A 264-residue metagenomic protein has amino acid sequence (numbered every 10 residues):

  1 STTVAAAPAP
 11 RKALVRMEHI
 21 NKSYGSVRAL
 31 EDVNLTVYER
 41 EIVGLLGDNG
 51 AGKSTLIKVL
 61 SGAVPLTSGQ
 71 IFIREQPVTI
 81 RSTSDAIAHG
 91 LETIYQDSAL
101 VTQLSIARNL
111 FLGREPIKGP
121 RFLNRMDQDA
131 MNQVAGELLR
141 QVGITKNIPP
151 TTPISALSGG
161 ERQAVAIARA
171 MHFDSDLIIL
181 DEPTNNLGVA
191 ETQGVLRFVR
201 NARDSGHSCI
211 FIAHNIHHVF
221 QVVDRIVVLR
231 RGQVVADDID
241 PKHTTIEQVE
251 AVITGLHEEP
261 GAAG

Functional and structural regions predicted by a protein language model:
T2-G264: Glycine-rich phosphate-binding loops of nucleotide-dependent enzymes
